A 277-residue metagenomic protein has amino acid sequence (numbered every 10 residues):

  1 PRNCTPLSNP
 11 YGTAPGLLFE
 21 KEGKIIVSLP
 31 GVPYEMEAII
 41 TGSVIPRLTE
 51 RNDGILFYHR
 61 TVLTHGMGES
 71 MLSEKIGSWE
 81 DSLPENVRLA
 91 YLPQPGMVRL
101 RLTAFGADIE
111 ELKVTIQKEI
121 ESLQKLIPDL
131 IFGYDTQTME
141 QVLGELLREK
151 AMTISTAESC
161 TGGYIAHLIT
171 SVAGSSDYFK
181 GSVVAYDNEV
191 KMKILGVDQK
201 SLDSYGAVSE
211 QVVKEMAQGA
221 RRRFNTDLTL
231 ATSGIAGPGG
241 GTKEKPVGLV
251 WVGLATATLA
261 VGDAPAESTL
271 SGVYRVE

Functional and structural regions predicted by a protein language model:
P1-R51: Proline/glycine-rich low-complexity loops and linkers
P10-T13, D81-L89: Short amphipathic beta-strand starts and helix->beta connectors
L18-F19, Y91-P93, A104, W251-T256: Short beta-strand elements
N52-G68: Short glycine-/aliphatic-rich beta-strand segments at the starts of folded cytosolic domains
M67-N86: Short amphipathic alpha-helix segments
E85-Y91, D227-A231: A short linear hydrophobic-aromatic micro-motif
Q94-K118: Terminal amphipathic helices with adjacent charged low-complexity linkers/tails
E111-E277: Short alpha-helical segments enriched in small residues
